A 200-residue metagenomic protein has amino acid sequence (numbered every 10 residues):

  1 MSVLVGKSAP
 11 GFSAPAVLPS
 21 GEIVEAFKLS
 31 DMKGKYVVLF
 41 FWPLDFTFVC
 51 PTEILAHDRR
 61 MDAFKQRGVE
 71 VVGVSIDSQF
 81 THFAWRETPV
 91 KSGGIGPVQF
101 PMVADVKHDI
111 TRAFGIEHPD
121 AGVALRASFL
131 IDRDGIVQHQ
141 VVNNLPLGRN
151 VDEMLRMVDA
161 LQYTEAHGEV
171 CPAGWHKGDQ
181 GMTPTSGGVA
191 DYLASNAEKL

Functional and structural regions predicted by a protein language model:
M1-L200: Chalcogenol-based redox active-site neighborhoods
